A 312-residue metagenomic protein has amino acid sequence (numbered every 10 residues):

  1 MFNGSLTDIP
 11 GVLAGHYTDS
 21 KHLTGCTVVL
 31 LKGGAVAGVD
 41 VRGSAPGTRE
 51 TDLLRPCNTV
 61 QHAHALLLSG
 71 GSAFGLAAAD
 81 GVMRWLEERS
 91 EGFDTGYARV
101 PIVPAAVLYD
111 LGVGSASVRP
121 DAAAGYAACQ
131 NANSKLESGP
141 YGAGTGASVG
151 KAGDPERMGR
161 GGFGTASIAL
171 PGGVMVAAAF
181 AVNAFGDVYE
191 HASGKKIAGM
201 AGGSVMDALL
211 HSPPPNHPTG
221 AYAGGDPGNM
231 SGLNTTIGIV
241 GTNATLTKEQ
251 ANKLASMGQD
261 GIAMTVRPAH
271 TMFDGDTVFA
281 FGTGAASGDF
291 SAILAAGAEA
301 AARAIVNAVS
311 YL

Functional and structural regions predicted by a protein language model:
M1-A73, A77, R84, E88-L312: A structural signal for small-residue-enriched, beta-sheet-centric alpha/beta enzyme cores and oligomeric scaffold folds
